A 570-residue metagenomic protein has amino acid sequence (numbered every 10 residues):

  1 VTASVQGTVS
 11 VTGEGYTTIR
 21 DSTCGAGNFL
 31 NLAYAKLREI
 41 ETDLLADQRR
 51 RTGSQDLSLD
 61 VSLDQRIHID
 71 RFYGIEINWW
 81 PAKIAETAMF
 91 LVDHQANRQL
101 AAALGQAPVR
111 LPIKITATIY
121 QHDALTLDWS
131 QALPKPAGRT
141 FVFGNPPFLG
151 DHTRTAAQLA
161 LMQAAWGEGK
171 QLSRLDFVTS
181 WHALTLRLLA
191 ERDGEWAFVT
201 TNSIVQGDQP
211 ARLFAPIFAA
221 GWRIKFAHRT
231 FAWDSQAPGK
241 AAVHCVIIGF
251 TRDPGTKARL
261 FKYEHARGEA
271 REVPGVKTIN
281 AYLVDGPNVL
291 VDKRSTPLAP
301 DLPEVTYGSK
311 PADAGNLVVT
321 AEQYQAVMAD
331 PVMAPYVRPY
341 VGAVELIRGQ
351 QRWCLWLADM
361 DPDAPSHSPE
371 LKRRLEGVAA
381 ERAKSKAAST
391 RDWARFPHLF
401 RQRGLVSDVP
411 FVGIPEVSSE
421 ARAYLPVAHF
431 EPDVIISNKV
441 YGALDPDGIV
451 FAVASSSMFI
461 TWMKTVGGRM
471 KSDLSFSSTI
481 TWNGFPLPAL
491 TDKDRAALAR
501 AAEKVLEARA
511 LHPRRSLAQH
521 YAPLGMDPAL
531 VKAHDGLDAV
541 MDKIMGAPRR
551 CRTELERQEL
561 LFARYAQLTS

Functional and structural regions predicted by a protein language model:
V1-I67, I77, P81, D123 (+8 more regions): Class I S-adenosyl-L-methionine
V1-T18, L59, A107, L111-F141 (+7 more regions): Flexible, glycine/threonine-enriched loop-and-boundary segments that flank and lead into catalytic domains of large
C24, E370-V378, A394, L487-S570: Non-catalytic DNA-recognition/assembly elements of restriction-modification systems
N31, R38, A82, F90 (+9 more regions): Signature of N6-adenine DNA methyltransferases within the class I
S62-H68, I115-T118, K240: Extended charged low-complexity segments that act as oligomerization/scaffolding linkers
F72-I75: Conserved SAM-binding motif I beta-strand of class I
A85: Conserved SAM-binding loop
T179, T256, E264-R500, K504 (+1 more regions): Polybasic, glycine- and aromatic-enriched phosphate-binding surface used to engage nucleic acids
